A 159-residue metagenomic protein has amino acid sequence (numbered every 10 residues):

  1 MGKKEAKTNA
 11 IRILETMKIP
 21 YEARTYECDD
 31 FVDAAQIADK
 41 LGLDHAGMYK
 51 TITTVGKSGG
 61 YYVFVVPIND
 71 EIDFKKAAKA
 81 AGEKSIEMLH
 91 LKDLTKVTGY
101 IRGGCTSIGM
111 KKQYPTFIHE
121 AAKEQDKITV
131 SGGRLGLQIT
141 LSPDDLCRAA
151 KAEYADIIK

Functional and structural regions predicted by a protein language model:
M1-K159: Extended, low-hydrophobicity, polar/charged segments
